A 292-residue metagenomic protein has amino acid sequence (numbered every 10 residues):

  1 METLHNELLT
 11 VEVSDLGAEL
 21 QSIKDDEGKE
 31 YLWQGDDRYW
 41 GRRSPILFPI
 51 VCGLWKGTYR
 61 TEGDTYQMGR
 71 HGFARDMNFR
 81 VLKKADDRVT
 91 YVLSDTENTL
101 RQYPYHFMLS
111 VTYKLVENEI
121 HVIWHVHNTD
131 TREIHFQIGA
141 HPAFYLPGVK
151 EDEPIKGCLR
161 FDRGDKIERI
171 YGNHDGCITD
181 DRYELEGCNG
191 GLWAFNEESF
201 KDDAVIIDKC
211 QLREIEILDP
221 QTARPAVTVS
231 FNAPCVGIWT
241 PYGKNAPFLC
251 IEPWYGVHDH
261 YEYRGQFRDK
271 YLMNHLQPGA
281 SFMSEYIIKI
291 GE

Functional and structural regions predicted by a protein language model:
M1-T61, T65-M68, Q211-A233, F282-I290: Beta-strand-rich N-terminal accessory domains
L4, D95-V149: Acidic, contiguous internal or C-terminal segments within carbohydrate-active enzymes that form a structured patch used
D64-E117: Extended, loop-rich substrate-binding clefts of extracytoplasmic carbohydrate-active enzymes
L82-R88, K209-Q211, G243: Short, ordered beta-strand-loop transition motifs
V89-Y91, L109-V111, V122, I138-A140 (+4 more regions): Hydrophobic residues positioned within well-ordered beta-strands of beta-sheet architectures
E133, L146, K150-F231: Active-site/ligand-binding surface loops and adjacent short beta/alpha elements that line catalytic pockets across
P225-E292: Active-site pocket scaffolds in enzymes
